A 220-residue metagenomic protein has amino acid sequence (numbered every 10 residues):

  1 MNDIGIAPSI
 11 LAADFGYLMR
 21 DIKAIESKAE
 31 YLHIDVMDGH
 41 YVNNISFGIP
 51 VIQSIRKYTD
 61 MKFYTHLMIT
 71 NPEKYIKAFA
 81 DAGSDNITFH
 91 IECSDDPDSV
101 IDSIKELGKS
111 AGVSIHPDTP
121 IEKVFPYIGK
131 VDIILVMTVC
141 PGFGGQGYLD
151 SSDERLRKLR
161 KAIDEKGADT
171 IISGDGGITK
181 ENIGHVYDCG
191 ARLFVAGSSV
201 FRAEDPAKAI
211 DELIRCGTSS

Functional and structural regions predicted by a protein language model:
M1-T88, S94-D96, S103, A111 (+5 more regions): Conserved N-terminal beta1-alpha1 strand-loop-helix module at the mouth
G5, S114, L135-T138, S173 (+1 more regions): Conserved beta-strand segments that form the floor/walls of ligand-binding pockets within enzyme and binding domains
M61, G108-K109, I163, G167-T170: A short helix->loop->beta-strand "cap" motif at the edges of active sites that frequently abuts
S110-S114, D118: Internal catalytic-core helix/loop-beta-alpha segment that presents or stabilizes conserved functional determinants
D118-P120, T179: Short acidic loop-to-helix transition motifs that present clustered carboxylates
G144-Y148: Glycine/threonine-rich flexible loop motifs
K166-G174, T179-S220: Alpha/beta catalytic cores of nucleotide-metabolism and tRNA/nucleoside-modifying enzymes
